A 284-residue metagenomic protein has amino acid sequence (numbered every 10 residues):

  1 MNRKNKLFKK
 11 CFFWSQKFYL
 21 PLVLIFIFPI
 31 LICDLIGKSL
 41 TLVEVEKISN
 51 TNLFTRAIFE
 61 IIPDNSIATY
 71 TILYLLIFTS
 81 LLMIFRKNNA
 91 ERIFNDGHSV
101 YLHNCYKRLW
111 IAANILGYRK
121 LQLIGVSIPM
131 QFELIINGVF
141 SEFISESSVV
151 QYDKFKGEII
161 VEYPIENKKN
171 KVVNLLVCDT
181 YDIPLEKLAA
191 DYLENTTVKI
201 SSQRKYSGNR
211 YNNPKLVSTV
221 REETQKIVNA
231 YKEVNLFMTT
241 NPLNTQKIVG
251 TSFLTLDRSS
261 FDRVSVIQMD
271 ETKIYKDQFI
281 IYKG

Functional and structural regions predicted by a protein language model:
M1-I111: N-terminal alpha-helical membrane-insertion module
E44-N50, Y70-I227, T255-G284: Positively charged, amphipathic N-terminal segments that serve as targeting/anchoring signals
T180, N241-P242: Short glycine-rich anion-binding loops that position phosphate/pyrophosphate groups of nucleotides and phosphorylated
P184-L185, N244-Q246: Short, well-ordered alpha-helical microsegments
K232-T239: Short glycine-rich phosphate-binding loop at a beta-alpha junction
T245-T255: Short Gly/Thr/Asp-enriched flexible loops that form oxyanion-binding sites at enzyme active sites
